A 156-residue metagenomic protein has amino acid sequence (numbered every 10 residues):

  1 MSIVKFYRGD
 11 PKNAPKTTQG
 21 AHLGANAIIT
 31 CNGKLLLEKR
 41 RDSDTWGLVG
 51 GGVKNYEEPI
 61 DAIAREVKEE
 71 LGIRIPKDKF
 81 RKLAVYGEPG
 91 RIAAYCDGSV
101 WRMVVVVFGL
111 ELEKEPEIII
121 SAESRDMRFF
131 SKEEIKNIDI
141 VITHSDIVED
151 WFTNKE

Functional and structural regions predicted by a protein language model:
M1-N26, G98: Acidic, metal-coordinating catalytic segment for phosphate/diphosphate chemistry, firing primarily on the Nudix
T18, K54-E58, S99: Residues at secondary-structure transition points
L23-A25, G33, V104-V106, R125: Change "...and in nucleic-acid phosphodiester-cleaving endonucleases..." to "...and in nucleic-acid processing enzymes
I29, V107-E111, F129-S131: Short, well-ordered beta-strand micro-motif
T30-E70, R74: Conserved Nudix-box catalytic region and its N-terminal flanking loop in Nudix hydrolases and closely related
D44-W46, E115-E156: Nudix hydrolase/Nudix homology domain
I73-P116: Active-site segment of metal-dependent pyrophosphate-handling enzymes, primarily the Nudix hydrolase catalytic core
